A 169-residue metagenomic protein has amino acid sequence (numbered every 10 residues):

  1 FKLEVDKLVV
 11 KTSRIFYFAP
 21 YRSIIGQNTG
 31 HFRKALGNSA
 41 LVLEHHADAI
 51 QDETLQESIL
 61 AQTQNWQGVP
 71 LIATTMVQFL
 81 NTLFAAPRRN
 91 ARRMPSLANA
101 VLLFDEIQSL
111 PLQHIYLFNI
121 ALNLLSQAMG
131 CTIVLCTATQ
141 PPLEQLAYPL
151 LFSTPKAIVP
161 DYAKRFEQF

Functional and structural regions predicted by a protein language model:
F1: Walker A/P-loop
E4-V5, K11-L36, L43-A49, P142-E144: Conserved Walker A/P-loop ATP-binding site and its immediately adjacent core in helicase/helicase-like ATPase domains
K7-K11, L36-N38, T63-W66, M94-L97 (+1 more regions): Conserved catalytic network of the ASCE P-loop NTPase/AAA+ motor domain
P20, C131, A138-T139: Conserved H-loop
Q27-A35, F79, S96, L117-A121 (+2 more regions): Alpha-helical scaffold elements adjacent to nucleotide-binding pockets in ATP/GTP-utilizing enzyme cores
K34-F84: Inter-Walker segment of RecA-like/P-loop motor cores
D52, T139-F169: Interdomain hinge/linker at the junction between the two RecA-like core domains of SF2 helicases
M76-N81, R88-A128, I133: SF2 helicase catalytic motif II
